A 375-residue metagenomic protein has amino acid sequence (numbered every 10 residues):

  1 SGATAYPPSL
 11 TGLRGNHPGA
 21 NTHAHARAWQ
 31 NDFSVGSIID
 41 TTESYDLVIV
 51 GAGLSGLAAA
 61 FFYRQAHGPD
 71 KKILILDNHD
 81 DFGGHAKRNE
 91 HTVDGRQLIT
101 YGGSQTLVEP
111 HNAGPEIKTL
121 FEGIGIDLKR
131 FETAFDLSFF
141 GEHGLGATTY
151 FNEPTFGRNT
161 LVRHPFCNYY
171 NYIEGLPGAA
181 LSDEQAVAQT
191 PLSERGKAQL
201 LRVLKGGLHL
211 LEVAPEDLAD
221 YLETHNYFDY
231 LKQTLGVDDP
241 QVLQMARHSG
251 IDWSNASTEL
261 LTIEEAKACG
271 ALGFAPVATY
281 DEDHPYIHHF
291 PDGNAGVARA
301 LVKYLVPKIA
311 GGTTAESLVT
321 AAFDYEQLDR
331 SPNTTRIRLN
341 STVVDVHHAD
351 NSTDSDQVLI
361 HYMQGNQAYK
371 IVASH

Functional and structural regions predicted by a protein language model:
S1-L47, Q65-K72, R88-T92: Extreme N-terminal leader/targeting segments of oxidoreductases
E43-Y45, L339, N366-H375: Core beta-strand elements of the Rossmann-like FAD/NAD(P) dinucleotide-binding domain in flavoenzyme oxidoreductases
G51-S55: Glycine-rich Rossmann-fold phosphate-binding loop(s) that bind the pyrophosphate of adenine dinucleotide cofactors
G56-L57, G114: Catalytic nucleophile loop
A59-F61, G84-N89, K118, L243-M245 (+2 more regions): Short, solvent-exposed loop/turn and secondary-structure capping segments
I75-D80: Conserved acidic E/D residue at the C-terminus of a beta-strand in Rossmann-like folds
D94-L192: Dinucleotide-binding Rossmann-like beta1-alpha1 core, especially the glycine-rich loop that anchors the ADP
A198-S341, A349-S355: Active-site/ligand-binding neighborhood in enzyme catalytic cores
